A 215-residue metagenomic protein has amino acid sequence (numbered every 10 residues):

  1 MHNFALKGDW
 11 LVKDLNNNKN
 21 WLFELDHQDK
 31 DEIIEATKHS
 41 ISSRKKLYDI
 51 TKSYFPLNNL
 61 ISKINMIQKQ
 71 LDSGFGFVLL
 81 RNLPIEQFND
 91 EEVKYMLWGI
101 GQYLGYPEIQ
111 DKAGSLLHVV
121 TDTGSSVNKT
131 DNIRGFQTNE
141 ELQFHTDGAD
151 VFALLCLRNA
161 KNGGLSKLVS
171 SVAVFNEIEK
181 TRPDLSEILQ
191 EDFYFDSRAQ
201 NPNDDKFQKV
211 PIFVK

Functional and structural regions predicted by a protein language model:
M1-M66, S73, V78, I85-Q87 (+2 more regions): Active-site environment of non-heme Fe oxygenases that use a 2-His-1-carboxylate facial triad
E91-W98, L168-S170: "Short basic amphipathic alpha-helical interaction patches in structured regions
Y95-E108: A short alpha->loop->secondary-structure connector
